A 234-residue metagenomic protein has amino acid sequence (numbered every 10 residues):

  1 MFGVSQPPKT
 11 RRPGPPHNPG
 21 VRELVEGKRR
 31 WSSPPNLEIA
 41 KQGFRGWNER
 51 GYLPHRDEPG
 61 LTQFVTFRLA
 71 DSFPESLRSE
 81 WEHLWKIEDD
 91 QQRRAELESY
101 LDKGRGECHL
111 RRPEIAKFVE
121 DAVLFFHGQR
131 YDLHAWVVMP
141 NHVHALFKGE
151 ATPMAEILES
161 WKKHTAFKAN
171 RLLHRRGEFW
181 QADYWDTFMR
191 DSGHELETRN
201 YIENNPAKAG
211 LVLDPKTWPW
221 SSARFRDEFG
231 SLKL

Functional and structural regions predicted by a protein language model:
M1-L234: Short catalytic/metal-binding and nucleic-acid-binding patches
